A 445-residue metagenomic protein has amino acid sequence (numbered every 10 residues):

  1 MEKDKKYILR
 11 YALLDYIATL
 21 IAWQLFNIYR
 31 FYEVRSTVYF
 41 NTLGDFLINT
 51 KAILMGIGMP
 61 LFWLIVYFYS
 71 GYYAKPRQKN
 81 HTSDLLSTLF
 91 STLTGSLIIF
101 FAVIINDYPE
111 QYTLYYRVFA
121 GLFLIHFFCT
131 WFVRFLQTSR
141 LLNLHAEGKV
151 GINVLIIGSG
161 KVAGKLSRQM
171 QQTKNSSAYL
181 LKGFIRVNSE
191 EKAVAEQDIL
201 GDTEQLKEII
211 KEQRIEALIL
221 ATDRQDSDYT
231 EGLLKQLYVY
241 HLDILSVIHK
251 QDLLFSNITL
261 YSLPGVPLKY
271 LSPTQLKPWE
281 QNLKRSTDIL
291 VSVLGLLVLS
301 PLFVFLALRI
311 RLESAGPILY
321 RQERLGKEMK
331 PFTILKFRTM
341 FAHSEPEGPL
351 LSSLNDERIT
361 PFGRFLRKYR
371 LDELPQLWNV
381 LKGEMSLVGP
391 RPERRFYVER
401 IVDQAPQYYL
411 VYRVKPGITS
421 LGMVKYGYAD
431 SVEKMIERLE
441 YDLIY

Functional and structural regions predicted by a protein language model:
M1-A18, A22, R30, Q78-N80 (+1 more regions): N-terminal hydrophobic signal-anchor/signal peptide
M1-K149: Signature of alpha-helical transmembrane segments in polytopic membrane proteins
T50-K51, T88-T92, S96, S286-L297 (+1 more regions): Loop-to-transmembrane-helix entry motif
L85-L89, A120, L283-L290, L439: Hydrophobic alpha-helical elements at and bordering transmembrane segments of multi-pass membrane proteins
T88-T92, E147-K165, P317-M340: Membrane-cytosol interface motif
E280-S344, N379: A hydrophobic, helix-centered structural microdomain
S352-K415: A short, structured surface patch at a secondary-structure boundary
K382, F396, A405-Y445: C-terminal terminal-structure detector
